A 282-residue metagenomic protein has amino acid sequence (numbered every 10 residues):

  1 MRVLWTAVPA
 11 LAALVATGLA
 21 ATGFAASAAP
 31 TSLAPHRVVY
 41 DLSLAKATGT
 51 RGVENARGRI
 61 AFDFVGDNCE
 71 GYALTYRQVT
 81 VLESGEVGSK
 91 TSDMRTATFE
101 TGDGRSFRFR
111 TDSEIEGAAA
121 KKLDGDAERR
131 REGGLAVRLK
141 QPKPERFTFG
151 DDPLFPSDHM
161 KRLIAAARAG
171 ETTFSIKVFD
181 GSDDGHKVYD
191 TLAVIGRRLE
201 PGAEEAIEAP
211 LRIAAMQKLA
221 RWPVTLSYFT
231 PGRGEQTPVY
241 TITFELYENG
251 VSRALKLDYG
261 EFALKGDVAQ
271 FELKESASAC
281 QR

Functional and structural regions predicted by a protein language model:
M1-W5: Positively charged n-region of N-terminal signal peptides that target proteins for export
V8-T22: Bacterial N-terminal signal peptides
F24-E86: N-terminal cleavable signal peptides for secretion/export
A29-P35, D63-Y72, F99-R105, A215-Q217 (+1 more regions): A short, structured loop/turn motif at beta-sheet edges
Y40-A45, Y76-V81, F109-E114, V224-G232: Short beta-strand segments that buttress and anchor functional surface loops
G58-V65, D93-E100, G125-A127, I242-E245: Hydrophobic/aromatic beta-strand elements that line small-molecule binding cavities or substrate pockets in beta-rich
Y76-R129: Hydrophobic/aromatic-rich structural module bridging two neighboring secondary-structure elements via a short loop
D112-R282: Mature, soluble, non-transmembrane domains
